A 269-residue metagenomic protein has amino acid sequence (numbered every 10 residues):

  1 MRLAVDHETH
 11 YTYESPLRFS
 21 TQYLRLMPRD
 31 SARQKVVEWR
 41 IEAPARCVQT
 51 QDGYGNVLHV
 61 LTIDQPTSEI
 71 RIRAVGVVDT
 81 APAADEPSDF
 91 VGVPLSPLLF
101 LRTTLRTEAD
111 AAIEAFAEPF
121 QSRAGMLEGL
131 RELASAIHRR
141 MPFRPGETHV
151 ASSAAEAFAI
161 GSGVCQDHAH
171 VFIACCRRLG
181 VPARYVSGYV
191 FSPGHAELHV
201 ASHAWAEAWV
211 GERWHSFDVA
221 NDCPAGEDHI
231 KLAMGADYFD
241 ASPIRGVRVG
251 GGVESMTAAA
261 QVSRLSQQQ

Functional and structural regions predicted by a protein language model:
M1-A84: Intrinsically disordered, low-complexity N-terminal segments that are enriched in acidic
Y11, S15, L24, Q34 (+11 more regions): Flexible, active-site-adjacent loop/turn segments at secondary-structure boundaries
R18-S20, R33, A81-D85, H215 (+3 more regions): Intrinsically disordered, low-complexity acidic/polar segments
F19-T21, L26, A43, N56 (+10 more regions): Generic structural "secondary-structure junction" signal
S20, S135, D167-E254: Hydrophobic/aromatic-rich core segments of domains that either
Y23-R25, R40, R73, W205 (+3 more regions): Generic structural signal for residues positioned in beta-strands
L24-L26, W39-I41, P87-P97, A220-P224 (+1 more regions): Short intrinsically disordered coil segments
V78-P82, D89-G163, V171, Y238 (+1 more regions): Secondary-structure boundary elements
